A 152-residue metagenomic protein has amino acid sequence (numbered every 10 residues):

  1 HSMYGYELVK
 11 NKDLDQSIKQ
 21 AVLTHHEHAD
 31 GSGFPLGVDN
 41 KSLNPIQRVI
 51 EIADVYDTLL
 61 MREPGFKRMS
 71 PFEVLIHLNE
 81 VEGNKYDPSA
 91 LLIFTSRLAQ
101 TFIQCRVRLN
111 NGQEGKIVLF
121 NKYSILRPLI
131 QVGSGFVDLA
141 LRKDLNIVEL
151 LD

Functional and structural regions predicted by a protein language model:
H1-L151: Histidine- and acidic-residue-rich, metal-dependent catalytic cores
